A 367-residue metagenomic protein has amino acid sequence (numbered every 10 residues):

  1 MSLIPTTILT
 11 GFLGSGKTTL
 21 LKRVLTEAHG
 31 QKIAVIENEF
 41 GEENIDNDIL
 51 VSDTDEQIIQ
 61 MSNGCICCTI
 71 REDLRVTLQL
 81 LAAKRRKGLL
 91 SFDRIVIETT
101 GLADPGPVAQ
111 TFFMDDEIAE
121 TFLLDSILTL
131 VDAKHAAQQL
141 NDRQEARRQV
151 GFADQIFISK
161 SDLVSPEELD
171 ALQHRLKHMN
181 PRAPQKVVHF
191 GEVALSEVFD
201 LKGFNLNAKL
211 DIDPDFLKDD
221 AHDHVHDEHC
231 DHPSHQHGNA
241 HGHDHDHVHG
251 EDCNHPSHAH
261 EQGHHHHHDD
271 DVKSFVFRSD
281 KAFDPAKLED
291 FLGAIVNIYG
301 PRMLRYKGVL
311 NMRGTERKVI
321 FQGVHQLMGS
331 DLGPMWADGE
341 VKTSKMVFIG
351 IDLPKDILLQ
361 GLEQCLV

Functional and structural regions predicted by a protein language model:
S2-Q139: Nucleotide-state-sensitive switch-loop elements of NTP-binding domains
A34-I36, S91-V96, F122-D132, V150-D162 (+2 more regions): Conserved beta-strand/loop subsegment of P-loop NTPase cores
A137-F152, I156: Flexible active-site lid/hinge loop adjacent to a nucleotide/diphosphate and Mg2+-phosphate binding pocket
V164-A337, V341, I351-V367: C-terminal accessory "lid"/substrate-recognition subdomains
